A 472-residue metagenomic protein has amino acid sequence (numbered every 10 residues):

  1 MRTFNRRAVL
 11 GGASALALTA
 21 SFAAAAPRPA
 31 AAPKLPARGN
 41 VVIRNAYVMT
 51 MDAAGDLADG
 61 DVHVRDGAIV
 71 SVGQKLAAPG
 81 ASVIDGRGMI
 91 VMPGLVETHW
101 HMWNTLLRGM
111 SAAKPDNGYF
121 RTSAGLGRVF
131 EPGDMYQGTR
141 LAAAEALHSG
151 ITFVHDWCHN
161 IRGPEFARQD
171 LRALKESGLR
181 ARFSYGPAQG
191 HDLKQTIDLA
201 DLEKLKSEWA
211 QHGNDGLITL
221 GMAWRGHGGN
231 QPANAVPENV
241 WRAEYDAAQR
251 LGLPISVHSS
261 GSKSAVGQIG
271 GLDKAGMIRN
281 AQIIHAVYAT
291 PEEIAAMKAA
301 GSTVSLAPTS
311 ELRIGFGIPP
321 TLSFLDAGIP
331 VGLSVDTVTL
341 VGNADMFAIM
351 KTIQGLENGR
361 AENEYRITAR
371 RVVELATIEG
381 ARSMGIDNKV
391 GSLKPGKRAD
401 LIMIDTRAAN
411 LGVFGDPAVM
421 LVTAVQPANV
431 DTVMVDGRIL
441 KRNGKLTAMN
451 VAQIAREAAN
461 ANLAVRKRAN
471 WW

Functional and structural regions predicted by a protein language model:
R2-G60, R65-K75, E374-W472: Active-site microenvironment of metallo-dependent hydrolases
A32-P33, E165-Y288, E292: Metal-coordinating catalytic core of metallo-dependent amide/deamination hydrolases
A37-R44, A77-N117, R140, A144-H148: Replace "His-x-His-based motif
A46, V62, G67, G88 (+13 more regions): Divalent metal-coordination and catalytic microenvironments
L106-Q137, Q231, K263-N280, A300-T303 (+1 more regions): Active-site gating loops and adjacent loop-to-helix segments of metal-dependent hydrolytic enzymes
M110-L179, D201-N214, A458-A461: Alpha-helical scaffold segments that flank or form the walls of functional sites
Q249-G252, G276-A281, K298-S305, D326-V331: Glycine-enriched alpha-helix->loop->beta-strand junction motifs that scaffold or abut catalytic
K274-N280, L322-A408, T423-Q426: His/Asp/Glu-enriched, well-ordered alpha-helical/loop segment that forms or immediately abuts the divalent-metal
